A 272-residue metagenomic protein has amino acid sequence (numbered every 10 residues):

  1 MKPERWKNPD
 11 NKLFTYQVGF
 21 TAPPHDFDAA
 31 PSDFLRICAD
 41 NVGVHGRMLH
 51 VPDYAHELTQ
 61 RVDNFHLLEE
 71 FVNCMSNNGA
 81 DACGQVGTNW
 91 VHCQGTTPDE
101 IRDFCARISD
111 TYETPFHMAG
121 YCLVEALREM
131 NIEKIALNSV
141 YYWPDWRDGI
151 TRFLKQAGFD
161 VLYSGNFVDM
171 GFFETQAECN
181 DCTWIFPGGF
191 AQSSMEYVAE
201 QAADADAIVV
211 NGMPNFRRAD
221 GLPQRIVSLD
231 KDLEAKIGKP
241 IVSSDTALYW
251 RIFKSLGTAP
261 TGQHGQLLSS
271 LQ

Functional and structural regions predicted by a protein language model:
M1-E70, T151-P187: N-terminal glycine-rich anion-binding loop in soluble enzyme alpha/beta folds
Y16, F20, T111-I132, A157 (+7 more regions): Hydrophobic structural segments
T21, A80-G87, A136-N138, A205-P214: Periplasmic-binding protein-like
H66-C74, P187-I208, M213-D230: A short, acidic, amphipathic alpha-helical segment used as a generic capping/interface helix at domain edges
V72-A119: Glycine/small-residue-rich loop that forms an oxyanion/phosphate-binding "nest" at active or ligand-binding sites
C93-R107, R218-E234: Short Gly/Thr/Asp-enriched flexible loops that form oxyanion-binding sites at enzyme active sites
R107-Q176, Q272: Conserved beta-alpha
Q224-D232, K236-Q272: C-terminal functional extensions of proteins
